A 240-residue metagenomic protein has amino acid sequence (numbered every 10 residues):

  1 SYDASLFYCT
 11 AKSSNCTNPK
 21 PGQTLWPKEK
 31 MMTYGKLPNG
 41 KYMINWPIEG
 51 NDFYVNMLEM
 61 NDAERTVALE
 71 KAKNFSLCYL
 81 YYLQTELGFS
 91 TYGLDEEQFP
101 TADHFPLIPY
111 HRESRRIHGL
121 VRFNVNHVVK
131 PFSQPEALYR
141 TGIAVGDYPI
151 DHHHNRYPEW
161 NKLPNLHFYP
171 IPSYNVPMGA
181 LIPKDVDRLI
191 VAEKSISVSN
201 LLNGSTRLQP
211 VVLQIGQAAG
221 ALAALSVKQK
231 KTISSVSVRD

Functional and structural regions predicted by a protein language model:
S1-R239: Flavin (FAD/FMN)-binding glycine-rich loop and adjacent Rossmann-like elements that form
